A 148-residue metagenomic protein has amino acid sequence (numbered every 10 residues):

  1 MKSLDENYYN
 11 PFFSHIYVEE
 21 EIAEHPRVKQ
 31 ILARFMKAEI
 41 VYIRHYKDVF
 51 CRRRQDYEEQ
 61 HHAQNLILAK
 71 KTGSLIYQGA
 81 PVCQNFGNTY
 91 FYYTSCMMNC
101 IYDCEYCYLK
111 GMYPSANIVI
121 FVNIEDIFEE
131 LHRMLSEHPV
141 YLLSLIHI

Functional and structural regions predicted by a protein language model:
K2-D48, E58: A short N-terminal interaction module
K2-Y9, C83-Q84, L131-L135: Short boundary motifs at domain starts and secondary-structure transition points
P11-F13, A63, T89, E137-Y141: A general structural motif
Y17, V41-Y42, Y93, E105 (+1 more regions): A structural signal for short, well-ordered beta-strand segments and their strand-loop junctions that often border
Y46-C96, K110-I120: N-terminal [4Fe-4S]-dependent radical SAM core
C100-C107: Short cysteine clusters
G111-Y141: Conserved alpha-helical substructure of the radical SAM core
I146-I148: Conserved small/polar residues in nucleotide/adenosyl-binding loops
